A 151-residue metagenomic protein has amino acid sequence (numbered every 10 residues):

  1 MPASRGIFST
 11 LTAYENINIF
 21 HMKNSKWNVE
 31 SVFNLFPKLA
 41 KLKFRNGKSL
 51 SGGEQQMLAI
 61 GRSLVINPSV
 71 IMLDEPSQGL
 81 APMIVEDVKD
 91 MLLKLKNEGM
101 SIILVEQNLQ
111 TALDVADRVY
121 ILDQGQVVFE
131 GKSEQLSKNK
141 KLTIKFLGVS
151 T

Functional and structural regions predicted by a protein language model:
S4, S9-M22: Q-loop/switch helix immediately C-terminal to the Walker
N46-L50, E54: Conserved ABC ATPase signature
S63-L64: ABC ATPase C-loop
N67: Conserved catalytic motifs of ABC-family nucleotide-binding domains
I71-E75: Catalytic Walker B motif of ABC-type/P-loop ATPase nucleotide-binding domains
E86-E98: Helical segment within the ABC ATPase nucleotide-binding domain
R118, E130: Short, glycine/charged-rich "phosphate-handling" switch motifs in NTP-dependent and phosphotransfer domains
